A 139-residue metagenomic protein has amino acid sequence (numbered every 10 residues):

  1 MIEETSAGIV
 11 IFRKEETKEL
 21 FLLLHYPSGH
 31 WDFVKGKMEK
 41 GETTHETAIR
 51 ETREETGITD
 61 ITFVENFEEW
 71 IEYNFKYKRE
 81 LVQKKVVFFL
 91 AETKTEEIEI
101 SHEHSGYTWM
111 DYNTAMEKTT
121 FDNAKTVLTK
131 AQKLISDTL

Functional and structural regions predicted by a protein language model:
M1-F33: N-terminal strand-loop-strand
T5-A7, E19, K84-V87, S105: Change "...and in nucleic-acid phosphodiester-cleaving endonucleases..." to "...and in nucleic-acid processing enzymes
R13-E16, E92-E97, Y112-N113: Short loop segments at secondary-structure junctions
L23, F88-L90, W109: Conserved hydrophobic/aromatic beta-strand scaffold that supports enzyme active sites
D32, Q83, W109: Short aromatic/basic micro-patch
F33-F67: The catalytic Nudix box helix
G57-E96: Active-site segment of metal-dependent pyrophosphate-handling enzymes, primarily the Nudix hydrolase catalytic core
E97-T129: NUDIX/MutT-family hydrolases
